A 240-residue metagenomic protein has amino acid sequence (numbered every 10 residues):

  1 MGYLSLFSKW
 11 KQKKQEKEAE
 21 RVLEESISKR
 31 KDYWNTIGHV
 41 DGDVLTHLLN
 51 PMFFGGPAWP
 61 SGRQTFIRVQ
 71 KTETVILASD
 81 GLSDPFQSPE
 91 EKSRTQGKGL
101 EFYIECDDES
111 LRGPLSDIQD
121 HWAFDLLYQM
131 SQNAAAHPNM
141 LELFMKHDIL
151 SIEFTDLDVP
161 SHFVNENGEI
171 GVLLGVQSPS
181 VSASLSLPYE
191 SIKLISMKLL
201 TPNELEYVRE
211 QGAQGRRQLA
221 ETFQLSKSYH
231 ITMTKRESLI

Functional and structural regions predicted by a protein language model:
G2-T72, S93-G97, Y103-I240: Acidic, proline/glycine-rich low-complexity IDRs
A78-S79: A sequence-level detector for low-complexity, Ser/Thr- and acidic-rich stretches
D84-P85, E90-K98: Amphipathic N-proximal alpha-helical interface segments
